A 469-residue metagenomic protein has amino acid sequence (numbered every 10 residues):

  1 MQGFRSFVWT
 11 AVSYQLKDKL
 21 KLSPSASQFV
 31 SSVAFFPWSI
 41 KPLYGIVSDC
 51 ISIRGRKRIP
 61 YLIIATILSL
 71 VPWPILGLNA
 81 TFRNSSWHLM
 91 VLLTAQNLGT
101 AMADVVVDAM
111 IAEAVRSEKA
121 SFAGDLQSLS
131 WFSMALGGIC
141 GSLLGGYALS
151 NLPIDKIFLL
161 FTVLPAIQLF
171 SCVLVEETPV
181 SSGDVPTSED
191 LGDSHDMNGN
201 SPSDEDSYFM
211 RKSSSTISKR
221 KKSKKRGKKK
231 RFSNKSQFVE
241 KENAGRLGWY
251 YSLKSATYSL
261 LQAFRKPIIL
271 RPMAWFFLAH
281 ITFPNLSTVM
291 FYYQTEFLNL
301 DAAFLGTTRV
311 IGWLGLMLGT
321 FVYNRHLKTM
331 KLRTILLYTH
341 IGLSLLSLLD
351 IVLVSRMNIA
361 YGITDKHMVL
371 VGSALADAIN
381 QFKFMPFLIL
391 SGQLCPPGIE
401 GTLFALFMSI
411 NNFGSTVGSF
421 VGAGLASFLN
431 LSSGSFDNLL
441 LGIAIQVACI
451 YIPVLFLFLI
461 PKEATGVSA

Functional and structural regions predicted by a protein language model:
M1-W38, A95, I268-T308: Helix-loop boundary and gating motifs at the non-cytosolic
V12, T100-R116, F382-T402: Intracellular juxtamembrane helix-capping segments at the cytosolic ends of symmetry-related transmembrane helices
P24-S25, S117-S130, A302-A303, H367 (+2 more regions): Loop-to-transmembrane helix entry/capping segments in MFS-fold secondary transporters and related SLC/MFSD carriers
A34-P42, S69, S121-L149, G312 (+1 more regions): Glycine-rich segments within core transmembrane alpha-helices of 12-TM secondary carriers
W38-R56, Y147-S150, L316-Y338, V354-M357 (+1 more regions): Helix-to-loop junctions at the C-terminal end of transmembrane segments in multipass secondary transporters
G55-I63, Y147-P165, T334, G424-Y451: A membrane-interface helix-boundary motif in multi-pass transporters
I63-N84, I341-G362: C-terminal ends and interior cores of transmembrane alpha-helices in multi-pass membrane transporters/permeases
V71, A80-M90, M102-V105, A114-N285 (+5 more regions): Intracellular loop-helix junctions on the cytosolic face of multi-pass helical membrane proteins
